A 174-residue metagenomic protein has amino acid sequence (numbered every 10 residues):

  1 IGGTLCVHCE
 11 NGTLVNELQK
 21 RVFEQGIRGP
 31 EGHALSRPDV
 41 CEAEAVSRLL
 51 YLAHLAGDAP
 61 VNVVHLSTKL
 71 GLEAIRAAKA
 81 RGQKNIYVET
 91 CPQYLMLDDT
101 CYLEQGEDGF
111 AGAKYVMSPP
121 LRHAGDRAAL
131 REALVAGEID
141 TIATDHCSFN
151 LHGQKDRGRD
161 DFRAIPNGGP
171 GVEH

Functional and structural regions predicted by a protein language model:
I1-I142, G158: Histidine/acidic residue-rich metal-binding segments in metalloenzymes
I27, H152-R163: Basic, amphipathic juxtamembrane/active-site segments that coordinate anionic phosphate or diphosphate groups
E42-A43, D160-H174: Gly/Ser/Thr-rich active-site loops/lids in small-molecule metabolic enzymes that frequently grip phosphoryl groups
D99, E138-G153, V172: Catalytic adenosine-cofactor/nucleotide-binding cores of aminoacyl-tRNA synthetases and other
